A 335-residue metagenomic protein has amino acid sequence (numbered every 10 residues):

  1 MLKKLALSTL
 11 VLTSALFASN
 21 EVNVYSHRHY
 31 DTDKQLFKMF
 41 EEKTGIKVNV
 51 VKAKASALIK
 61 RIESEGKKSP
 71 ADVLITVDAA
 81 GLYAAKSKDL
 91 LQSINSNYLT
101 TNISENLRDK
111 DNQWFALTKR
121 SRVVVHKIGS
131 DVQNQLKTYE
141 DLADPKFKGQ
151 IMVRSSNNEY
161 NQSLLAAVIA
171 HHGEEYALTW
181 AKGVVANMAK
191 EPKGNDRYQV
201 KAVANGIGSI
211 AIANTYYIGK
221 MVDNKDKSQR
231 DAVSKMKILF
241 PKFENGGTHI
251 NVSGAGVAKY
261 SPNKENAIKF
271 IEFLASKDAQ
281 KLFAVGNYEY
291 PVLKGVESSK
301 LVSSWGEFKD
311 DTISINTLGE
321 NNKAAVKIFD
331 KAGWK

Functional and structural regions predicted by a protein language model:
S19-A84, K335: Early extracytoplasmic/lumenal segment of secretory-pathway proteins
Y25-R28, K110, H126-I128, K148-H172 (+2 more regions): Short beta-strand->loop
S69-L74, Q92-V124, E140, Q150-V153: A structural signal for short loop-to-beta-strand junctions that line the ligand-binding cleft of periplasmic/secreted
Q92-T100, Q113-F115, E140, K227-H249: Short beta-strand->loop
V123-S130, K242, I250-N263, L282-F283: A bilobed periplasmic-binding-protein/Venus flytrap-type ligand-binding module shared by bacterial periplasmic
G149-S156, F273-E297: Periplasmic-binding protein-like
A167, H172-P241: Ligand-binding pocket segment of bilobal, Venus flytrap-like solute-binding proteins
A177, Y288-K335: An extracytoplasmic/periplasmic, membrane-proximal ligand-sensing/linker region
